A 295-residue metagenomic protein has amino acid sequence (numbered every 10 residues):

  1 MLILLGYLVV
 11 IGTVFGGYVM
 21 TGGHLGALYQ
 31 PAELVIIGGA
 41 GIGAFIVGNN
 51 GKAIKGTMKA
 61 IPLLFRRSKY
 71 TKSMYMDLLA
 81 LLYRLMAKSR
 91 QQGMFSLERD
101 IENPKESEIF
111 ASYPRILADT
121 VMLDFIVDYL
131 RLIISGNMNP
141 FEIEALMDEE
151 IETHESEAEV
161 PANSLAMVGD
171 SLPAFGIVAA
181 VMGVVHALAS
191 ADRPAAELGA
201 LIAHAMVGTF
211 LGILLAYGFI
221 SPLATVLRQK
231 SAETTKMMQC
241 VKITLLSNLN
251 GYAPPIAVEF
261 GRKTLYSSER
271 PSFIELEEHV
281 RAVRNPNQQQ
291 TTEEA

Functional and structural regions predicted by a protein language model:
M1-L8: Membrane-entry signal-anchor segments at the cytosolic-membrane interface, especially the N-terminal signal anchor
L8, G12-L25, I143-L146, E150-K230: Helix-termination/interfacial motifs at the ends of transmembrane alpha-helices
V19-P161, E233-A295: Large intracellular
